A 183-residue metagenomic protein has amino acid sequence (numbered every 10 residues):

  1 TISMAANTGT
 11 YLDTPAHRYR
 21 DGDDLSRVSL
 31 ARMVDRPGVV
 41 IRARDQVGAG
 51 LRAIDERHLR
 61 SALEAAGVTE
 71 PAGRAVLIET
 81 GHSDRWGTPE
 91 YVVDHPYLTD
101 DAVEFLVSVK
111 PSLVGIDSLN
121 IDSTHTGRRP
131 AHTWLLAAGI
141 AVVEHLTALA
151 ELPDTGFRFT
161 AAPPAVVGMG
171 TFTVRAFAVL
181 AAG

Functional and structural regions predicted by a protein language model:
T1-G183: Active-/binding-site microenvironments in catalytic and ligand-binding cores
